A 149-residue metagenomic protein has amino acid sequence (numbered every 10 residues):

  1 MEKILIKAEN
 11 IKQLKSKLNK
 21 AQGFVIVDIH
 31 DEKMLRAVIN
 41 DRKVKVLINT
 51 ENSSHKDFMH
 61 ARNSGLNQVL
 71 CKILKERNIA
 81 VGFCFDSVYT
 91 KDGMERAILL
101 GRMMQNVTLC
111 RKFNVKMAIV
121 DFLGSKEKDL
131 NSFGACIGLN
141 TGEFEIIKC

Functional and structural regions predicted by a protein language model:
M1-F24, M34-C149: Charged catalytic cores and adjacent phosphate/nucleic-acid-binding surfaces used for phosphate/nucleic-acid chemistry
V27-D28: Active-site histidine-anchored catalytic micro-motif
